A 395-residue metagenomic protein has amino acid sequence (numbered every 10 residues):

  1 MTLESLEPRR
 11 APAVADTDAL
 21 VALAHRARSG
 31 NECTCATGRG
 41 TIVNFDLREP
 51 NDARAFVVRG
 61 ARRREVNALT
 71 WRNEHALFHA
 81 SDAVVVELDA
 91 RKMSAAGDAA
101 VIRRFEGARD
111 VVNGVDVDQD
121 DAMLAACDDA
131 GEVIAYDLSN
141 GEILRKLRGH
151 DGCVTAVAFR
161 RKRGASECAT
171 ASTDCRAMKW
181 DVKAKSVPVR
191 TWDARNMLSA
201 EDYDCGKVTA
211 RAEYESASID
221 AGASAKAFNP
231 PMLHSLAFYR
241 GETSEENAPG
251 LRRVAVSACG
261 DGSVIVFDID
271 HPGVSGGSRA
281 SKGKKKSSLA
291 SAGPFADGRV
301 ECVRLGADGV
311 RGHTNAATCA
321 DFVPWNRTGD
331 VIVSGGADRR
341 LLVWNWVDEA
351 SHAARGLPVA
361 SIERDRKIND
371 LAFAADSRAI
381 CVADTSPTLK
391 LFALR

Functional and structural regions predicted by a protein language model:
R9-A15, R54-A61, V101-G107, I143-G149 (+4 more regions): Short C-terminal beta-strands that terminate individual repeats in beta-propeller domains, predominantly WD40 blades
T17-H25, R63-W71, R104-V117, G152-R161 (+4 more regions): Canonical WD40 repeat/beta-propeller blade segments in eukaryotic WD-repeat proteins
S29-G30, N73-H75, D121, R163-A165 (+5 more regions): Conserved loop/turn motif of beta-propeller repeat scaffolds
C33, A76-L77, L124, C168 (+3 more regions): Hydrophobic beta-strand positions that form the internal "hydrophobic ladder" of WD40/Gbeta-like beta-propeller blades
A36-R39, H79-A83, A126-A130, T170-D174 (+4 more regions): Conserved strand-to-loop turn within each blade of WD40 beta-propeller repeats
I42-D46, V85-R91, V133-D137, V157 (+5 more regions): WD40-repeat beta-propellers
S291-D321, A350-A375: Conserved blade-ending motifs and adjacent loop-strand segments that build the rim/top face of beta-propeller domains
D370-R395: Blade-level signature of beta-propeller repeat domains, shared across WD40, Kelch, NHL, RCC1 and BNR/Asp-box propellers
